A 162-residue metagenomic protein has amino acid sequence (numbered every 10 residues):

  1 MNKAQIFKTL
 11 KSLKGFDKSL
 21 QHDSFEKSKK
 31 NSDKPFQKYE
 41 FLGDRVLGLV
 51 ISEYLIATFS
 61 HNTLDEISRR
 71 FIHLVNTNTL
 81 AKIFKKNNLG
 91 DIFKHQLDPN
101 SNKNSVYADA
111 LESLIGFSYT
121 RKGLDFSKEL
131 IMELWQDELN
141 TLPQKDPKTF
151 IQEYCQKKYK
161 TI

Functional and structural regions predicted by a protein language model:
M1-I162: Double-stranded RNA-binding/processing signature
